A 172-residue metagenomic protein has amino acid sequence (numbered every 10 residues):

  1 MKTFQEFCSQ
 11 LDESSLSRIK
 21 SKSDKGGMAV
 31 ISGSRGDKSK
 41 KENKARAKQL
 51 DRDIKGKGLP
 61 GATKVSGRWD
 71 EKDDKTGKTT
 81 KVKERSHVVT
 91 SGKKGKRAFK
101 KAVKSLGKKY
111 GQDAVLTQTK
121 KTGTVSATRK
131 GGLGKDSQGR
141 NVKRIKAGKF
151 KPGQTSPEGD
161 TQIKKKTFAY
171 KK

Functional and structural regions predicted by a protein language model:
K2-G61, I163-K172: N-terminal, charge-rich interaction modules
K25-M28, K83-S86, G111-A114: Short, surface-exposed beta-edge/turn micro-motifs
S32-K38, S91-K94, Q118-G123: Short, flexible beta-strand-to-coil junctions
K40-K41, G95-A102: Short, conserved charged micro-motifs
G56-R97: Short, intrinsically disordered low-complexity segments
W69-K81, T117-G132: Short, structured protein-protein interaction patches enriched in aromatics and acidic/basic residues, typified by
K100-K121, G132-I163: Helix-rich interaction surfaces within compact, conserved domain-sized segments that mediate assembly or partner
